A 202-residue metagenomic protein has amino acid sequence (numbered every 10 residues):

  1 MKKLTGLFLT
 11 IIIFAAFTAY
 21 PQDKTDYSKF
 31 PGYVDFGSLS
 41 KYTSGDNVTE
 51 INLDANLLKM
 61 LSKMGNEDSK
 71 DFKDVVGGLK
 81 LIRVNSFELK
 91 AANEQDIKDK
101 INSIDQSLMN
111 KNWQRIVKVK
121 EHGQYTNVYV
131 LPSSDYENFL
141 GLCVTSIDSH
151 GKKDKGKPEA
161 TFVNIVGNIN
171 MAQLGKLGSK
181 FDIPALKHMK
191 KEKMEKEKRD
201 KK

Functional and structural regions predicted by a protein language model:
M1-D26: Bacterial Sec-dependent N-terminal signal peptides
D23-K29, S44-G45, L53-A55, M109-N112 (+5 more regions): Contiguous interface-forming segments/domains that mediate binding rather than catalysis
T25-S103: Early exported N-terminus immediately downstream of N-terminal targeting peptides
N47, K80-R83, N112, Q124-T126 (+2 more regions): Envelope-exposed proteins and targeting segments
E50-N52, R83-N85, N127-V130, G141-S146 (+1 more regions): Soluble periplasmic/extracytoplasmic beta-strand elements of cell-envelope proteins
K90-S149: Surface-exposed, polar helix/loop patches in the mature regions of secreted/periplasmic/lumenal proteins that form
S134-M171: A short, solvent-exposed beta-edge/loop patch
N168-K202: C-terminal partner/receptor-binding element of secreted or periplasmic proteins
